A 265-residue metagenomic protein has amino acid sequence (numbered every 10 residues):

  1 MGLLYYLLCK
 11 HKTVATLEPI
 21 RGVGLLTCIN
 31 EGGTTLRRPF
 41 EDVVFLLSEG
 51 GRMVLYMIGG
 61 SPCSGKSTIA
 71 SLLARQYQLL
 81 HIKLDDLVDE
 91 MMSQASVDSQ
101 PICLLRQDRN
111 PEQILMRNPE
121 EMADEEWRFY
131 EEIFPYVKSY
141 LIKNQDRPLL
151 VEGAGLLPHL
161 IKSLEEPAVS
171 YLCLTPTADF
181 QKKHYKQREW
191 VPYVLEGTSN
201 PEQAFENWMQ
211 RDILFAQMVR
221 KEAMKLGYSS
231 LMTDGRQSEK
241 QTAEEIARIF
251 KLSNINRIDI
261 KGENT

Functional and structural regions predicted by a protein language model:
I58: Hydrophobic anchor at the beta1->P-loop junction of P-loop NTPases
S61: P-loop (Walker A) phosphate-binding loop of NTP-binding proteins
S64: ATP-binding Walker
S67: Walker A/P-loop
L79-Q94: Short beta-strand-centered segment that lines the nucleotide-binding/catalytic pocket of NTP-utilizing
M91-P148, G155: ATP-dependent small-molecule kinase phosphotransfer cores that center on conserved nucleotide phosphate-binding segments
L141, V151-E196: ATP-dependent NMP and nucleoside kinases share a basic, alpha-helical "lid"
L214-T265: NTP-dependent small-molecule kinase module
